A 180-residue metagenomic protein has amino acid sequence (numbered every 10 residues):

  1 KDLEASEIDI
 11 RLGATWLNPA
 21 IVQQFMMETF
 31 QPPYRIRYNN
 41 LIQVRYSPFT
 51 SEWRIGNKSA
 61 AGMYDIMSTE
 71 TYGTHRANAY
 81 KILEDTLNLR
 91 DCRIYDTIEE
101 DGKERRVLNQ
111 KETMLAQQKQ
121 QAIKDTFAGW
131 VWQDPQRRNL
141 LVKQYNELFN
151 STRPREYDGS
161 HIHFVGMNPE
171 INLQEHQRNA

Functional and structural regions predicted by a protein language model:
K1-F149: Charged, low-complexity intrinsically disordered regions
N139, E147-A180: Conserved pre-motif I regulatory segment
